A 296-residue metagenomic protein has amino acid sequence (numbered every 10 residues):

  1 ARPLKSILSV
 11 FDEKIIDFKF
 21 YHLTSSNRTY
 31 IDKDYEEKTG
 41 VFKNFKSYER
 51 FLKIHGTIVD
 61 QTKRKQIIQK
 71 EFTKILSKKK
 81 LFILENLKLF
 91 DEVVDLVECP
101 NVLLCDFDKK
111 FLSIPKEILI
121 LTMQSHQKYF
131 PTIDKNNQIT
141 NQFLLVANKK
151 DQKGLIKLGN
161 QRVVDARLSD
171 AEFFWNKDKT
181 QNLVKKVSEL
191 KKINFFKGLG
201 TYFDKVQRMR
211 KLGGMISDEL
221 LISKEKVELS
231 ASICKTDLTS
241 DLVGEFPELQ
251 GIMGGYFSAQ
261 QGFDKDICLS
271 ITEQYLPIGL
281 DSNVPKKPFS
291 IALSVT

Functional and structural regions predicted by a protein language model:
A1-D178: His/Asp/Glu-rich acidic catalytic environments and adjacent acidic regulatory segments
R2-S6, K205-V206, K235-E248, P288-T296: Conserved phosphate/anionic-ligand binding catalytic regions in large, soluble enzymes, centered on
V93, L144, V164, L190 (+4 more regions): Short alpha-helical scaffolding segments that buttress acidic/His motifs in well-ordered protein cores
F111-I120, L145-K149, V184-D204, K235-L242 (+2 more regions): Active-site flanking loop/helix segments enriched in acidic
L112-I114, A231, S258-A259, D264-T296: Histidine/acidic-rich helix-loop-helix segments that form or flank divalent-metal centers in metalloenzyme catalytic
N136-T140, D178-E189, D264-Y275: Active-site-adjacent bridging/hinge elements
N137-Q142, E245, I252-G255, P285-S294: Cytosolic, long alpha-helical scaffolding segments
R210-S217, Q250-A259: An active-site-proximal "capping" alpha-helix that borders the catalytic cofactor pocket
